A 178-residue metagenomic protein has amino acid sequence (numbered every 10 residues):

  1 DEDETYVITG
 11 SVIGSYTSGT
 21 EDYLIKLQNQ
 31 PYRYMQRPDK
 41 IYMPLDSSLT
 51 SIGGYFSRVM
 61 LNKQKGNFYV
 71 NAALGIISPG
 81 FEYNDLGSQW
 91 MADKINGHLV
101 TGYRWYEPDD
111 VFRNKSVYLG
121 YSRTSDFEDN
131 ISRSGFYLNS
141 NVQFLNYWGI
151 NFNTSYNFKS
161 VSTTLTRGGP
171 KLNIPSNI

Functional and structural regions predicted by a protein language model:
D1-D3: Hydrophobic, small-residue-rich alpha-helical packing segments that form membrane-like cores
T5-I178: Exposed, low-structure sequence patches enriched in small/polar residues
